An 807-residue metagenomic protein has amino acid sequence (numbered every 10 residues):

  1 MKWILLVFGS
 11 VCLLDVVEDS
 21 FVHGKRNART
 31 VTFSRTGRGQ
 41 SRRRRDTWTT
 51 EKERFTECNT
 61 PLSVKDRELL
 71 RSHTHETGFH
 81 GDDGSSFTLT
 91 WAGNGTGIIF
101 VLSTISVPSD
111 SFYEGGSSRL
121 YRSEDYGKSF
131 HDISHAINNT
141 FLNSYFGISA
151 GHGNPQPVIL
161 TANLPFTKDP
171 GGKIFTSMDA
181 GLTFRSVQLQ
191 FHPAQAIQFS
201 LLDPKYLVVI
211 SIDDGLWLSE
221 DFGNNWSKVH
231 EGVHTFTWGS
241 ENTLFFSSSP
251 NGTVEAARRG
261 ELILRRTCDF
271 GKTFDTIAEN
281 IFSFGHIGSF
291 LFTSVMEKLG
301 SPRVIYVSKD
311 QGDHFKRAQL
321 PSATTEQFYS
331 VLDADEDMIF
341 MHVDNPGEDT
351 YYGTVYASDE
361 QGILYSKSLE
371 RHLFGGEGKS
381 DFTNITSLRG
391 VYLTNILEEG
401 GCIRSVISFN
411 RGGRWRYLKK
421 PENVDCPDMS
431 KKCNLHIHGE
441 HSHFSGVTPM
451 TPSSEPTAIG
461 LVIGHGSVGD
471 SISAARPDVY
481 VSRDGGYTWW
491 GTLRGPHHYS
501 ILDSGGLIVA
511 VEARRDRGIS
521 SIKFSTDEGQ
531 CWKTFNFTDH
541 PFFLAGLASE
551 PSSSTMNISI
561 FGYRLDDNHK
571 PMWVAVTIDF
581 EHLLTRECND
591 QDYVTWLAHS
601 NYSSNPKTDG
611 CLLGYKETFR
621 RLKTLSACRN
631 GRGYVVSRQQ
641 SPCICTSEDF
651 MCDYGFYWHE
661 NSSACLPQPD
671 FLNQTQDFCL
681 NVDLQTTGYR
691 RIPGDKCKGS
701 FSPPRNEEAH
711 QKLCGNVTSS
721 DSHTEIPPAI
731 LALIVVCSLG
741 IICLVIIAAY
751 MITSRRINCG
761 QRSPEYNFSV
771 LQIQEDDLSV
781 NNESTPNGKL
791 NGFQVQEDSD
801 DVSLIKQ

Functional and structural regions predicted by a protein language model:
K2-Q807: Extracellular glycan-interacting surfaces
